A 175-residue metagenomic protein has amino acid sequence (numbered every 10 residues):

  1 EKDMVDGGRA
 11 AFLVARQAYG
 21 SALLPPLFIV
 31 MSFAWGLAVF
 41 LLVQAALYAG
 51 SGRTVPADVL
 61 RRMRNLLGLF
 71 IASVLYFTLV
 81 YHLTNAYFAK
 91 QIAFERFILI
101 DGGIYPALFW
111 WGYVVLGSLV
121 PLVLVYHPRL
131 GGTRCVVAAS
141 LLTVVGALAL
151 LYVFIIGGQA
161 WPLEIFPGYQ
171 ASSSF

Functional and structural regions predicted by a protein language model:
E1-T133, A138-A139, G146-A149: Long, contiguous internal "core" modules enriched in hydrophobic/ aromatic residues
R96-D101, P162-F175: Short, membrane-exposed interhelical loops at transmembrane-helix boundaries
L148-E164: Membrane-proximal extracellular juxtamembrane segment immediately upstream of a following transmembrane helix
